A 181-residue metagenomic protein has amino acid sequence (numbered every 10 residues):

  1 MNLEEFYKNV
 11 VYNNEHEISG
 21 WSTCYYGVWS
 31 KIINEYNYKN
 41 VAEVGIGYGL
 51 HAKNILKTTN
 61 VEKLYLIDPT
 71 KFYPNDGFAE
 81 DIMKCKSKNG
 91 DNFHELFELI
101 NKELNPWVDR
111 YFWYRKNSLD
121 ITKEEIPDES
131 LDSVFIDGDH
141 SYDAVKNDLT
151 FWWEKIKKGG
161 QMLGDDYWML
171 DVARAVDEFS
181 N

Functional and structural regions predicted by a protein language model:
M1: S-adenosyl-L-methionine
Y7-G20, Y26-N181: S-adenosylmethionine/decaboxylated-SAM
